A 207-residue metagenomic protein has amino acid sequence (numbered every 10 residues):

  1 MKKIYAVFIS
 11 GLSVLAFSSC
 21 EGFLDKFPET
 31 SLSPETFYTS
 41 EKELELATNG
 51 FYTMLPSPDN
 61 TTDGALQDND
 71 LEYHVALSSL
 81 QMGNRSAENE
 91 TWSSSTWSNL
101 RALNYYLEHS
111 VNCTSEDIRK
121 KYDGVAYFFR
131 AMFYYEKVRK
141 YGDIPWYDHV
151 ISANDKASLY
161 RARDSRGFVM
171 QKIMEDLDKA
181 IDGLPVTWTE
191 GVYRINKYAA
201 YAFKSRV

Functional and structural regions predicted by a protein language model:
M1-E29: Bacterial Sec-dependent N-terminal signal peptides
C20-T62: Membrane-proximal, proline-rich intrinsically disordered regions
F27, V138-H149: Short, well-structured active-site flanking segments
E43-E45, N49, T53-S57, V75-Y141 (+2 more regions): Conserved, well-structured interaction surfaces
D59-L77, P145, R194: Short, solvent-exposed turn/loop segments enriched in Gly/Ser/Thr/Pro and often Arg
Y127, Y201-V207: TPR/Sel1-like alpha-solenoid repeat signature
S152-S158: Short glycine/proline- and charge-enriched loop/turn segments that cap or connect secondary-structure elements
G191-A199: Aromatic-lined, polymer-binding surfaces characteristic of secreted/periplasmic polysaccharide-degrading enzymes
